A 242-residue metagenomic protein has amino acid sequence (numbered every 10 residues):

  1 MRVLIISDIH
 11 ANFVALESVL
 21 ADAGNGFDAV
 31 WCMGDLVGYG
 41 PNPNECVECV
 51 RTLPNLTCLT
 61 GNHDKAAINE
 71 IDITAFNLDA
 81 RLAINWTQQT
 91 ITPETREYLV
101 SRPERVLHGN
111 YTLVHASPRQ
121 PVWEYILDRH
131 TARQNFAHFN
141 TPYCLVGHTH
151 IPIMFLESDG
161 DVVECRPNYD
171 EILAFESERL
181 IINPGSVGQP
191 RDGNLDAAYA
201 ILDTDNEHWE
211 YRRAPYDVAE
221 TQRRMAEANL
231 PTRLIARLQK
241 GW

Functional and structural regions predicted by a protein language model:
M1-L4, L107-L113, F175-I181: Beta-strand-turn-beta hairpins that frame and shape the catalytic cleft of phosphate-ester-processing enzymes
M1-L56: N-terminal active-site segment of His-dependent metallophosphoesterases
I6-S7, V30-D35, T57-N62, V114 (+2 more regions): Active-site neighborhood of phospho(di)ester-bond hydrolases with catalytic His/Asp-centered motifs
H10-A15, G38-P41, D64-I68, R119-P121 (+3 more regions): Active-site environment of divalent metal-dependent phosphoester hydrolases
C46-C49, L53-N140: Active-site neighborhood of divalent metal-dependent phosphoester bond hydrolases
R105-L107, P152-L156, A198-L202: Short beta-strand scaffold segments in enzyme catalytic cores
R129-C144, H148-I172, S177-I181: Anionic-ligand binding region
D159-W242: Acidic, His/Gly-rich catalytic cores of divalent-metal-dependent hydrolytic chemistry
